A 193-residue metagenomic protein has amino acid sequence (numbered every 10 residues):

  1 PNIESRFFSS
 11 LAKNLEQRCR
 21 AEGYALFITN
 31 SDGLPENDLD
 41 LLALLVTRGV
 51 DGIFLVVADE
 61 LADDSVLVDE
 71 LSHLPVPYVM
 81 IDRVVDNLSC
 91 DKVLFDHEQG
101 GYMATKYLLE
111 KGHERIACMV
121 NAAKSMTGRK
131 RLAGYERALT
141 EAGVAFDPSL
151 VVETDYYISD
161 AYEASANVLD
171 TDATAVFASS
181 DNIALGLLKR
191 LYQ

Functional and structural regions predicted by a protein language model:
P1, S31, A58, R83-V84: Beta-hairpin (beta-strand-turn-beta-strand) motif
P1-I3, F54, R115-N121: Short beta-strand segments enriched in small/hydrophobic residues
P1-Q17: N-terminal winged-helix
N14-A25, A43-G49, A62-Q193: Bacterial carbohydrate/catabolite-sensing allosteric modules
L26-N30: Short beta-strand->loop structural element characteristic of the AMP-binding/adenylate-forming
D32-P35, A58-A62, N182: Short beta->alpha connector loops
E36-D40: Conserved ATP-dependent adenylate/AMP-binding module captured primarily in the ANL superfamily
D51-V57: Short beta-strand-loop elements within alpha/beta enzyme cores that line or abut nucleotide/cofactor pockets
